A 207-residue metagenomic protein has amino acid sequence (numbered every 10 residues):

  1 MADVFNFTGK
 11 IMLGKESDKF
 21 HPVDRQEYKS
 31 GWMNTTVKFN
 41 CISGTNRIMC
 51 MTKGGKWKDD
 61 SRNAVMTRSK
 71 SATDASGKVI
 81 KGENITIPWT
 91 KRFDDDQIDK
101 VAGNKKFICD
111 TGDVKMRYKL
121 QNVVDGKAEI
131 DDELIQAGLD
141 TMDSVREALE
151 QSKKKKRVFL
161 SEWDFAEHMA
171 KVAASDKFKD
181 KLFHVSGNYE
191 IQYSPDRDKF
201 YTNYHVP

Functional and structural regions predicted by a protein language model:
M1-L134, S175-D176, D196-P207: OB-fold ssDNA-binding interfaces and closely related basic DNA-contact patches used across DNA replication/repair
T8-K10, H184-N188: Residues within well-ordered beta-strands of beta-sheet-rich folds
E133-I135, D143-E147: Cytoplasm-facing ends of alpha-helical transmembrane segments in multi-pass membrane proteins
R146-S186: Short nucleic-acid-contacting surface segments enriched for D/E, G, S/T with interspersed K/R
N188-S194: Short, charged beta-turn/beta-strand-edge "cap" motif at the junction between a beta-strand and an adjacent loop
